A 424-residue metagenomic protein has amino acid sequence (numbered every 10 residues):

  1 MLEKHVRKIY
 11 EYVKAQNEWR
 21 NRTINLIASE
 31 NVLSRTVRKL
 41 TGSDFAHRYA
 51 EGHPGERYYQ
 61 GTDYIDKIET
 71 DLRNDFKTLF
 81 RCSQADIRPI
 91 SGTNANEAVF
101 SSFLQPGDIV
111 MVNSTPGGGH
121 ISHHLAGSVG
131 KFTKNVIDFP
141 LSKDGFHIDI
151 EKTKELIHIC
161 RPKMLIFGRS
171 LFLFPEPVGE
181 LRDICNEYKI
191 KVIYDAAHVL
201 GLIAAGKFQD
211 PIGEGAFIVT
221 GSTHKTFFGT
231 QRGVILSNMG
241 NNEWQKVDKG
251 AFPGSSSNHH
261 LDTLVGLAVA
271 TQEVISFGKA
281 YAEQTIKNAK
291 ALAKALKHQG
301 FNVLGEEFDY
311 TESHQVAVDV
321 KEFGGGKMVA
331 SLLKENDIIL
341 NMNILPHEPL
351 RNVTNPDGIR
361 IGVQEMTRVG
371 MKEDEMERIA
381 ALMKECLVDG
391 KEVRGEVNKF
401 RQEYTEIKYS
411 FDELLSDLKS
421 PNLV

Functional and structural regions predicted by a protein language model:
M1-N74, D183, Q402, Y409-V424: N-terminal glycine-rich, Lys/His-bearing helix-loop that initiates the first secondary-structure elements of many
R7, K287, N352-V424: PLP-dependent enzyme catalytic core of the Aspartate aminotransferase-like
T23, P54-G55, Q84, N258-L261 (+5 more regions): Flexible, glycine/charged-enriched surface loops at secondary-structure junctions
K67, D71, D75-N302, V320 (+1 more regions): Conserved PLP-enzyme active-site core in the AAT-like
I218-R232, G325, V329-M342: Phosphate/diphosphate-binding loops
T230-R232, T311-Q315, E335-D337, P356-R360 (+1 more regions): Active-site lining segments that contact anionic ligands and/or coordinate catalytic metals
N242, F323-A330, V369-D374: Short, conserved charged micro-motifs
T271, A282, I286-S331, L340-N355: Conserved small-domain helix->loop->beta segment predominantly found in fold-type I
